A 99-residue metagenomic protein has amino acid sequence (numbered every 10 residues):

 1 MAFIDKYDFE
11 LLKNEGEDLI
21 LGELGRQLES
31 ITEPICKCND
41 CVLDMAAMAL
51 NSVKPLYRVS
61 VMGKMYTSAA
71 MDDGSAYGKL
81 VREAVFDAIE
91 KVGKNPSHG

Functional and structural regions predicted by a protein language model:
M1-G99: Intrinsically disordered, low-complexity, basic-enriched segments
